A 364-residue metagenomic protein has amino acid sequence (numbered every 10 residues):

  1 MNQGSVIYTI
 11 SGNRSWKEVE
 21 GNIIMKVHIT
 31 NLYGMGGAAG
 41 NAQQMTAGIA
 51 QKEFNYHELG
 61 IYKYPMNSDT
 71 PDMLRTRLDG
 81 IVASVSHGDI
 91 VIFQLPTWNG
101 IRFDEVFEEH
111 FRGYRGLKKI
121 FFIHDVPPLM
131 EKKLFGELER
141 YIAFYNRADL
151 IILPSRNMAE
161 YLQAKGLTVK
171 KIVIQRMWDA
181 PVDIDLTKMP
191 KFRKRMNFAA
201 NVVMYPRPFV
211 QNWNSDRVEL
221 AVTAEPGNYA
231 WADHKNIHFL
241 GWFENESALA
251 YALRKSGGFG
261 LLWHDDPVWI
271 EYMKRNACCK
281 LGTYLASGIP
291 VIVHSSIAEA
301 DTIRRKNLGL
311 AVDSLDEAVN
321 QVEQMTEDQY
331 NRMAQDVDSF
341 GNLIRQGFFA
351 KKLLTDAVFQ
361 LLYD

Functional and structural regions predicted by a protein language model:
I29-M45, T97-G100: A short, glycine/small-residue-rich beta-strand->loop->alpha-helix junction that serves as a flexible
G37, D313-N320, E327-D364: A charged, aromatic-enriched C-terminal amphipathic alpha-helix characteristic of glycosyltransferases across folds
G40-E53, K280: Short amphipathic alpha-helix
S68-R147, L153-E160: Extended catalytic core of nucleotide-activated donor transferases of GT-like folds
D149-Q163, L167-D185: Donor nucleotide-sugar binding/catalytic pocket of nucleotide-sugar-dependent glycosyltransferases
A180-Y251: Conserved catalytic-core segment of nucleotide-activated headgroup transferases in glycan assembly
E244-S287, V293-D301: Nucleotide-sugar-dependent
K306-V312: A short acidic/histidine/glycine-rich donor-binding loop in glycosyltransferase catalytic cores
